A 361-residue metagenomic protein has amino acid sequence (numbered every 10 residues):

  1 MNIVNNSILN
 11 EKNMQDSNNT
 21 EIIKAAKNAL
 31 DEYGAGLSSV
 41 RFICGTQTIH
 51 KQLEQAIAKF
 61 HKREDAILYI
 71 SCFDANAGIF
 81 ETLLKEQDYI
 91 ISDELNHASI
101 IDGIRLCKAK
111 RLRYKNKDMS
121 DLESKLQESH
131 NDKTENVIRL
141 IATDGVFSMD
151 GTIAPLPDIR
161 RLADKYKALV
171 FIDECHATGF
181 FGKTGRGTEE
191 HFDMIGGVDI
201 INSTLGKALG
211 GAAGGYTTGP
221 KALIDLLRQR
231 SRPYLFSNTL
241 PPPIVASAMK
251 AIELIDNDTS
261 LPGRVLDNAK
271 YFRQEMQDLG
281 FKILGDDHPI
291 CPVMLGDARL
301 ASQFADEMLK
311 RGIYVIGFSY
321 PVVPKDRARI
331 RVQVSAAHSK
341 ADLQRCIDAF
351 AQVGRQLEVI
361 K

Functional and structural regions predicted by a protein language model:
M1-K12, D258, G263-F272, Q277-G312 (+3 more regions): Conserved PLP-binding catalytic core of the aspartate aminotransferase-like
N2-N5, E11-D31, F42-Q55: A structural motif shared across PLP-dependent enzymes of the aminotransferase-like
E11-K12, L112, N116-I172: Active-site phosphate-binding strand-loop segment of PLP-dependent enzymes
N28, E32, Q55, K59 (+2 more regions): PLP-dependent enzyme catalytic core of the Aspartate aminotransferase-like
S39-T46, E54-G78: Short loop-beta-helix segment that forms the pyridoxal 5′-phosphate
I79-A98: Conserved PLP-anchoring active-site segment centered on the Schiff-base-forming lysine
E86, L106-K108, Y166, G196-G197: Short, structured coil segments at secondary-structure junctions
Y166-L169, H176, F181-D287, L300: Active-site C-terminal subdomain of aminotransferase-like
